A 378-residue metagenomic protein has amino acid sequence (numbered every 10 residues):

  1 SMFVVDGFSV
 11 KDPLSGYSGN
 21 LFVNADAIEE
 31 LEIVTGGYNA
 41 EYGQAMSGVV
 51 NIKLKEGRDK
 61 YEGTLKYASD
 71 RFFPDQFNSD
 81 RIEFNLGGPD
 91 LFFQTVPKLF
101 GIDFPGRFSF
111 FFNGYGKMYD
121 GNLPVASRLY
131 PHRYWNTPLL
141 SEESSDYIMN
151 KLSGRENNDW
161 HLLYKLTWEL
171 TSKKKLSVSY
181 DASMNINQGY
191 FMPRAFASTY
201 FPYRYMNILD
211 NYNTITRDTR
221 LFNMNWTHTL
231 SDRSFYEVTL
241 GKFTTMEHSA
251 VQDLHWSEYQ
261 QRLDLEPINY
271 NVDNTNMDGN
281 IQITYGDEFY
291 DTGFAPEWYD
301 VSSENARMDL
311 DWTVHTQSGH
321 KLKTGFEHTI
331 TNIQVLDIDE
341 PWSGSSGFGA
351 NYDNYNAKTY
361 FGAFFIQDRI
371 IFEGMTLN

Functional and structural regions predicted by a protein language model:
F8-G36, F77, F84, Y164: Short acidic/polar hinge/loop motifs at secondary-structure boundaries that mediate gating or recognition
V10, V23-K66, Q94-K98: A beta-strand signature from Gram-negative outer-membrane beta-barrel systems, especially the internal plug domain
I28, K55-G57, L91-F93, P105 (+4 more regions): Outer-membrane beta-barrel channels and translocator barrels
T35, L54, G88-D90, W168-L170 (+4 more regions): Residue-level signature of outer-membrane beta-barrel architecture
G36, K53, K66-D70, P89 (+5 more regions): Outer-membrane beta-barrel pore domains and translocons
Y42, D75-N78, I102-F104, G154-D159 (+5 more regions): Short sequence motifs at beta-strands and strand-loop junctions characteristic of Gram-negative outer-membrane
F77-Y190, R217-N225, T229-S231: Transmembrane beta-barrel wall of Gram-negative outer-membrane proteins
S177-Q367: Replace "related TpsB outer-membrane translocases also match" with "some related outer-membrane beta-barrels such as
